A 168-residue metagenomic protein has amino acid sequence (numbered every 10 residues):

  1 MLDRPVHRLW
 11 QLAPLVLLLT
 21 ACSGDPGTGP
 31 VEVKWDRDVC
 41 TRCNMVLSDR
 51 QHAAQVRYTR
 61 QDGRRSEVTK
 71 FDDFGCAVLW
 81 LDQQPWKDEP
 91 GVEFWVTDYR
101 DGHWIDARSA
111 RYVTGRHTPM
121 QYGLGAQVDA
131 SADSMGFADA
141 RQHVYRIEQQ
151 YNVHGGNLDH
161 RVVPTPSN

Functional and structural regions predicted by a protein language model:
L2-L12: Bacterial N-terminal signal peptides that target proteins for export
L18-A21: C-terminal motif of bacterial Sec signal peptides marking the signal peptidase cleavage site
S23-P26: Bacterial signal peptide processing site
T28-W35: Short, flexible, mixed-charge glycine/proline-rich loop motifs that serve as phosphate/nucleic-acid-contacting
D36-K70, F74-G75: Post-signal-peptide N-terminal segment of Sec-exported extracytoplasmic proteins
R64-T114: Mature extracytoplasmic domains of secretory-pathway proteins
T97-A138: A contiguous, mid-protein "functional segment" used to position or interact with cofactors/ions or partner subunits
L124-N168: C-terminal partner/receptor-binding element of secreted or periplasmic proteins
